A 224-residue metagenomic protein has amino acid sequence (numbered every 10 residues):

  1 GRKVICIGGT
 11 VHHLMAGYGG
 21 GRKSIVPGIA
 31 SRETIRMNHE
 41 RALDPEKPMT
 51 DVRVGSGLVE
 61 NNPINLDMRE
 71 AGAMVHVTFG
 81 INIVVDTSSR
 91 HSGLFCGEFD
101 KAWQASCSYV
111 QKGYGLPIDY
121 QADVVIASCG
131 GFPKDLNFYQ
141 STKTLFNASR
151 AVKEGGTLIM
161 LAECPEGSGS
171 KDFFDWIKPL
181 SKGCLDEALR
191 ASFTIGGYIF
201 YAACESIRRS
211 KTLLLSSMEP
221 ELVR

Functional and structural regions predicted by a protein language model:
G1-I118: Conserved, well-structured core segments that form the ligand-binding/active-site neighborhood of functional domains
I5-I7, D123-S128, I159: Structural motif
G9-H12, G130-F132, C164, M218-P220: Short glycine-rich anion-binding loops that position phosphate/pyrophosphate groups of nucleotides and phosphorylated
M15-G20, S92-C96, F138, E163 (+2 more regions): Short acidic, glycine/serine/threonine-rich loops at helix termini
V84-D86, G130-F132, T157, E163-P165: Histidine- and/or cysteine-centered catalytic micro-motif in compact active-site loops
L116-D123, A151-K153: Glycine-rich phosphate/diphosphate-binding loops that line cofactor/substrate pockets in enzymes
G130-S141: Short, glycine-rich nucleotide/cofactor-binding loops
S141-R224: C-terminal non-catalytic interaction/assembly regions of soluble proteins
